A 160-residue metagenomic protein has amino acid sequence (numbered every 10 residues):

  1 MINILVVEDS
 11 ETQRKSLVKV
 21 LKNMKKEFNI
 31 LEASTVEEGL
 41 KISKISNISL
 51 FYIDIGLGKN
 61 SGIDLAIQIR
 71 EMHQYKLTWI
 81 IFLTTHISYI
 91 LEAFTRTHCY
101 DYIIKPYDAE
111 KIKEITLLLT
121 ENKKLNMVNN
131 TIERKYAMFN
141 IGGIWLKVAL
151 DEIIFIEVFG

Functional and structural regions predicted by a protein language model:
M1-I4: Extreme N-terminal starter segment of soluble prokaryotic enzymes
V6, E32, F82-L83: Conserved SAM-binding loop
D9, D54-I55, N140: Structural motif
S10-L31, V36: Two-component/phosphorelay signaling modules centered on CheY-like receiver
E27, L40-V128: CheY-like receiver
A33, I103, V148: Hydrophobic residues at beta-strand termini and immediately following loops that shape nucleotide-binding pockets
E114-G160: Conserved binding/recognition cores within well-folded domains
